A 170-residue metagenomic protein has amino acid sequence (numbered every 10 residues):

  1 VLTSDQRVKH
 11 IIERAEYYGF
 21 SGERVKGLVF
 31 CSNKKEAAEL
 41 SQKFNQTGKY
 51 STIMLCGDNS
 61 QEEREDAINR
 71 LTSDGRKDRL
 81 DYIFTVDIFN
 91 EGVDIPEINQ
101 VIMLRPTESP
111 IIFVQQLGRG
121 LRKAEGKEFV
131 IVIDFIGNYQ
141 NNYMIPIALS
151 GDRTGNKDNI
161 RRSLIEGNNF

Functional and structural regions predicted by a protein language model:
V1-C31: Conserved interdomain linker/interface between the two RecA-like ATPase lobes of SF2 helicase motors
D5-K9, E65, Y82, V86 (+4 more regions): Amphipathic alpha-helical transducer elements in NTP-driven molecular machines
H10, G22, G27, N142-F170: Long, largely alpha-helical accessory region at the distal end of helicase-like NTP-driven motors
R24-K26, R79, F129: A general structural motif
L28, A38-S41, G48-N90: Conserved helicase ATPase core of P-loop NTP-dependent helicases/translocases
G48-S51, P96-Q100, E108, E125-V132: Short glycine-/polar-rich loops that comprise or flank the Walker A/P-loop and associated switch/sensor motifs
I83-V101, G118-R122: SF2 helicase motor core recognition
S109-Q115, R119-R153: Conserved segment of the helicase C-terminal RecA-like domain
